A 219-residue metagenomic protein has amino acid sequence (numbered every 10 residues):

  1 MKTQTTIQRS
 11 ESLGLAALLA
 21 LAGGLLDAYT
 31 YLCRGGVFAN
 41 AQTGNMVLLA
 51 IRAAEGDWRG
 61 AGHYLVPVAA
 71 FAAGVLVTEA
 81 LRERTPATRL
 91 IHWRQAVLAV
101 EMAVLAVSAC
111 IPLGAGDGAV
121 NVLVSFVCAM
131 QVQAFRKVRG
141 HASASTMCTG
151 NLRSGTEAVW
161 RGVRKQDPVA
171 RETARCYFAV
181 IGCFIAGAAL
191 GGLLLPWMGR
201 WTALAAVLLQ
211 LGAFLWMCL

Functional and structural regions predicted by a protein language model:
K2-L219: Alpha-helical transmembrane segments of multi-pass membrane proteins
